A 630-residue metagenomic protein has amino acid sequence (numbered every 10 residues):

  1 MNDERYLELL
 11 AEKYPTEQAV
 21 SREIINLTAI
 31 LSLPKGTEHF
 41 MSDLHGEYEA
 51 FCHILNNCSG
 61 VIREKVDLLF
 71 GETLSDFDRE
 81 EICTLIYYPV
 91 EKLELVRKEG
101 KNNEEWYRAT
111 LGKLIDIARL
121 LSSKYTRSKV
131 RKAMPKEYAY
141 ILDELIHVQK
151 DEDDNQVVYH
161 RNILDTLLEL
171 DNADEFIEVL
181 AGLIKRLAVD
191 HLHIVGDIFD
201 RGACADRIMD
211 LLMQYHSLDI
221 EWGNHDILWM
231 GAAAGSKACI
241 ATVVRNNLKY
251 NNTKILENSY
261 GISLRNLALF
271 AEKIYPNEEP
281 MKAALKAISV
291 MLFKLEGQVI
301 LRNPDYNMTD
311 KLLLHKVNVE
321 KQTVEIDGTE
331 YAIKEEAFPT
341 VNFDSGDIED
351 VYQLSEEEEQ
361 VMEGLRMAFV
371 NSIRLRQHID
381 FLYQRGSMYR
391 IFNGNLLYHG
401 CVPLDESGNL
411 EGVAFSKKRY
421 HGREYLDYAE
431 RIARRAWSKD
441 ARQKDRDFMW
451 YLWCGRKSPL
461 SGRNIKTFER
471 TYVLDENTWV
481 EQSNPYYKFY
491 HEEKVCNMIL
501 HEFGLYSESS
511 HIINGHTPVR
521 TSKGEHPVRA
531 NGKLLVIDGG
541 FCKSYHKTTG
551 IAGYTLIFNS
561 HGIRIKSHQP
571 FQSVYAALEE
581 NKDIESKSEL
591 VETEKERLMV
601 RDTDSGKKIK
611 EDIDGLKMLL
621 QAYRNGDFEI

Functional and structural regions predicted by a protein language model:
M1-I630: Feature recognizes metal-dependent phosphohydrolase scaffolds
